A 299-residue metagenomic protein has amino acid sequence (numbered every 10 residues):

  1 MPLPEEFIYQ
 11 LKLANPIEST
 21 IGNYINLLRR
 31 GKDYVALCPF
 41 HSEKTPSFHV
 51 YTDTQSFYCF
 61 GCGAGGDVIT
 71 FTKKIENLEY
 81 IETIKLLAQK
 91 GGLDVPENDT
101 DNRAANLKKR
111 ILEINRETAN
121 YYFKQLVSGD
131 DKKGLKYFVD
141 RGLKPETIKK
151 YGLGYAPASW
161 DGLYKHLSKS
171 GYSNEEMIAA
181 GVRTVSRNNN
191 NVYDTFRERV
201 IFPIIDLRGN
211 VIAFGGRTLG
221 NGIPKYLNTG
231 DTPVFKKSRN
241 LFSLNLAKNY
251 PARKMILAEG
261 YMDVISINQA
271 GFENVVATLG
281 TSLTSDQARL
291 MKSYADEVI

Functional and structural regions predicted by a protein language model:
M1-D101: N-terminal structured subdomain of primase-like DNA metabolism proteins
K12-L13, G61-G65, L112-I114, L126-D130 (+1 more regions): Short acidic alpha-helix initiation/capping motifs at coil-to-helix transition points, especially at protein N-termini
R30, R103-R110, I114-E117, S159-V298: Phosphate-handling DNA/RNA-contact segment within nucleic-acid enzymes
E82-K133: Conserved active-site segments centered on acidic
S128, L143-E146, K169, S173: Bacterial peptidoglycan biogenesis and beta-lactam-recognition machinery
